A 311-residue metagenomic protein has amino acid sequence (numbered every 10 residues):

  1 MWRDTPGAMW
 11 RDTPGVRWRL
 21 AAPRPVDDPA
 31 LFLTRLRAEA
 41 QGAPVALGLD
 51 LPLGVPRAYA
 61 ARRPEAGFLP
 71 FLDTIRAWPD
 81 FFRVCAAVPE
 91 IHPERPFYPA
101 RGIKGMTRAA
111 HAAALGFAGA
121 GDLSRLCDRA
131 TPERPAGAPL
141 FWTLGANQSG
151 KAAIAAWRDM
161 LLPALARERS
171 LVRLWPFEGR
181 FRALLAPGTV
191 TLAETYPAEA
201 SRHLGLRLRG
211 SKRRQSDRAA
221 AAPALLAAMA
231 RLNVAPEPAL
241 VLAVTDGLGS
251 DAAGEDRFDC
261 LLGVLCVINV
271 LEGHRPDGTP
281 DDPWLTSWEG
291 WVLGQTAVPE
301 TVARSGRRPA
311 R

Functional and structural regions predicted by a protein language model:
M1-W10, G15-A46, L51-R311: RNase H-like (RuvC/DEDD) metal-dependent nuclease/polynucleotide-processing core
